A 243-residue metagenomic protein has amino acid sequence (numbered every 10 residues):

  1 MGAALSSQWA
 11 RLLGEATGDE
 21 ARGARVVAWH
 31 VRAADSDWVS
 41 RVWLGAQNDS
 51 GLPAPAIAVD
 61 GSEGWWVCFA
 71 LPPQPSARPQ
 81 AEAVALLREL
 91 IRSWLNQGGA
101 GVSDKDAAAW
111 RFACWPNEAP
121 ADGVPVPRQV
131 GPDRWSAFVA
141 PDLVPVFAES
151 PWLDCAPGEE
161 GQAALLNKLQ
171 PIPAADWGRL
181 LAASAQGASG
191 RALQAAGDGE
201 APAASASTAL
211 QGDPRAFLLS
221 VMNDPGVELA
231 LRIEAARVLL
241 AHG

Functional and structural regions predicted by a protein language model:
M1-E63, A70-E89: Signature for HUH/AEP ssDNA processing cores
R22-A34, P75-G199: DNA replication initiation modules
R41, G178-L181, S189, A230-E234: Generic alpha-helix signal with a bias toward terminal, lower-confidence helices and secondary-structure junctions
G64-W66, E234: Generic detector of isolated residues embedded in canonical secondary-structure elements
A195-E234, L239-G243: Charged, helical or coil segments that form electrostatic protein-protein
